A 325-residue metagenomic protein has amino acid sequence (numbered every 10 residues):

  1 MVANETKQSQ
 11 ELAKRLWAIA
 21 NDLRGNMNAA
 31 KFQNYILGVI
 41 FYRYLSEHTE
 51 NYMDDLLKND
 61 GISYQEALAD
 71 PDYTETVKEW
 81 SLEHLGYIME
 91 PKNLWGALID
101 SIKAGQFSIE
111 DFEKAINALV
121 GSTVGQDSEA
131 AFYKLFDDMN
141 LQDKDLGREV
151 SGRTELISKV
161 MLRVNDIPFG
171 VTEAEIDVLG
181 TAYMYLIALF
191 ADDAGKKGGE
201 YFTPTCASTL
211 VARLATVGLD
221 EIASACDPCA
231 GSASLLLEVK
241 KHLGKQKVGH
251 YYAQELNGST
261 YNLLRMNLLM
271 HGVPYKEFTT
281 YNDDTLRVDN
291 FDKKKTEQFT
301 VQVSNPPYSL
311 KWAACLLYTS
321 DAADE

Functional and structural regions predicted by a protein language model:
M1-L210, L214-A215, N282-T285: Non-catalytic, mostly N-terminal accessory regions of nucleic-acid modification and defense proteins
Y64-A69, E221, F278, T319: Generic secretory/membrane-interface signal
K197-S304, S309-K311: Conserved S-adenosyl-L-methionine
A313-L317: Short, flexible, mixed-charge acidic loops at enzyme active sites
Y318-E325: Conserved small/polar residues in nucleotide/adenosyl-binding loops
